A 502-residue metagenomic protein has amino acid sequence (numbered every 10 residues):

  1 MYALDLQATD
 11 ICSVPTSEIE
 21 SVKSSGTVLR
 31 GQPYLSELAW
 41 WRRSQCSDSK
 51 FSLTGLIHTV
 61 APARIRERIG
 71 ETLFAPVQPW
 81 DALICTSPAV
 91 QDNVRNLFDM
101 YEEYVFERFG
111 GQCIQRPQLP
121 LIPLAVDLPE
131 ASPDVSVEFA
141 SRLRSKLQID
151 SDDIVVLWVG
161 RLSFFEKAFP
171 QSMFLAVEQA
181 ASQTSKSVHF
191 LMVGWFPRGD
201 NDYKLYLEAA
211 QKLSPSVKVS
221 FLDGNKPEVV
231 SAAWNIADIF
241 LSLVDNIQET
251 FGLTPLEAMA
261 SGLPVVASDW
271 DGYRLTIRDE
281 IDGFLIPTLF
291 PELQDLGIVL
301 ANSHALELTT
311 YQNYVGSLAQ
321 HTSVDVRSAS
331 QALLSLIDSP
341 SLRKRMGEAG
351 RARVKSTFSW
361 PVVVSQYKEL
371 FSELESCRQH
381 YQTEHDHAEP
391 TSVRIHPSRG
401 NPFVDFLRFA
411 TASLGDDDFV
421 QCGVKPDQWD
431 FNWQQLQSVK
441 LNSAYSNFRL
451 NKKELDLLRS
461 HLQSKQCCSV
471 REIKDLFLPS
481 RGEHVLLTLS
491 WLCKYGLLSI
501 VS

Functional and structural regions predicted by a protein language model:
Y2-Q78, S499: Extended catalytic core of nucleotide-activated donor transferases of GT-like folds
Q78-R142: Donor nucleotide-sugar binding/catalytic pocket of nucleotide-sugar-dependent glycosyltransferases
V126-G224, S392: Conserved catalytic-core segment of nucleotide-activated headgroup transferases in glycan assembly
G224-P227, A232-A237: Short alpha-helical donor nucleotide-sugar binding micro-motif in glycosyltransferases
N235-T250, L263: Acidic donor-binding loop of glycosyltransferase active sites
G252-P255, Y273: Short glycine/serine-rich donor-binding loops of glycosyltransferases
P264-A267, I277, F284-L285: Short hydrophobic beta-strand element within catalytic cores of glycosyltransferases and related nucleotide-activated
S303-S464, S469-E472, S502: C-terminal amphipathic helix plus adjacent low-complexity, charged tail appended to glycosyltransferase catalytic
